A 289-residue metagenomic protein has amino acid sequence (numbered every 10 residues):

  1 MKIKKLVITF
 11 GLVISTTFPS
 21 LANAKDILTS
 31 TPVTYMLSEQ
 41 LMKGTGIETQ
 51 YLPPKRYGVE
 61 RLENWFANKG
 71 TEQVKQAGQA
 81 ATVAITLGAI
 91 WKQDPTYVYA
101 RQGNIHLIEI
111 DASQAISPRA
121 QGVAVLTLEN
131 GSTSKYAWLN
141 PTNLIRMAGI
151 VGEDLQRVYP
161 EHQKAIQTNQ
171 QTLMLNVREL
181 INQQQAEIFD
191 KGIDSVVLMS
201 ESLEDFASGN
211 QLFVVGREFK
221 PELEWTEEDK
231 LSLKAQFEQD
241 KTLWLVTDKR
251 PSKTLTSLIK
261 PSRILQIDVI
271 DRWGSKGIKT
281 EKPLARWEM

Functional and structural regions predicted by a protein language model:
M1-L6: Positively charged n-region of N-terminal signal peptides that target proteins for export
V7-T17: Bacterial N-terminal signal peptides
F18-A24: Sec/Tat signal peptide C-region and signal peptidase I cleavage site
A24-M289: Extracytoplasmic metal-acquisition and chelation regions
